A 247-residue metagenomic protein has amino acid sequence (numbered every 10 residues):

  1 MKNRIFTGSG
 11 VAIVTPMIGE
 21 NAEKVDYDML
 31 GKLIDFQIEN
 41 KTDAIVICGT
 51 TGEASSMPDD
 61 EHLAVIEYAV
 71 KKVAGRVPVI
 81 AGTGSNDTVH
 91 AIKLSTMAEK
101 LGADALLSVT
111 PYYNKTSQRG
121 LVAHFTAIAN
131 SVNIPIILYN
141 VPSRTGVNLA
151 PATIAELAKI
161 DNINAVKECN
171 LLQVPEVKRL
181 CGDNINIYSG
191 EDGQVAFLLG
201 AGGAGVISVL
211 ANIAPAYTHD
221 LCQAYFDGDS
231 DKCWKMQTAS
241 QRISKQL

Functional and structural regions predicted by a protein language model:
K2-G146, E156: Active-site beta->alpha loop and helix N-cap motifs at the rims of alpha/beta catalytic domains
A127-S131, P142-L247: Catalytic alpha/beta core domains of metabolic enzymes, predominantly
